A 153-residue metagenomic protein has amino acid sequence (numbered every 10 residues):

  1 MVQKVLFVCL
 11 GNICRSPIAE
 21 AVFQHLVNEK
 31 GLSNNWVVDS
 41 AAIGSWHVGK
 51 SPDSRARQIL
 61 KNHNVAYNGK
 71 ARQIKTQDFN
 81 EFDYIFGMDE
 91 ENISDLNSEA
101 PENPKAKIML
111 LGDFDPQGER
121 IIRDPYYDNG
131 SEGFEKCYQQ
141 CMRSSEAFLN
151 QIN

Functional and structural regions predicted by a protein language model:
M1-E81, N150-N153: Conserved active-site segments centered on acidic
F7, F86-G87: Hydrophobic beta-strand core positions in alpha/beta domains
S16, D89-E90: Helix N-cap/beta->alpha junction signal
W46-K50, D78, M88, P116 (+1 more regions): Acidic pyrophosphate-coordinating catalytic loop
Y84, E90-N153: Phosphate-binding/catalytic loops
